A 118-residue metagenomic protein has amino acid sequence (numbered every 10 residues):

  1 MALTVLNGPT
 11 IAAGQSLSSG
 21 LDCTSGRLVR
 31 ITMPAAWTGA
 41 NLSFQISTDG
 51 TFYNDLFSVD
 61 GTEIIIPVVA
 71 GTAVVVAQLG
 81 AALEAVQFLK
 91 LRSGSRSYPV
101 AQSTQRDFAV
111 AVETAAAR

Functional and structural regions predicted by a protein language model:
M1-V5, T114-R118: Viral virion structural and adsorption modules
A2-N7, G50-V59: Surface-exposed loop/edge segments in extracytoplasmic proteins
L3-S18: Short, compositionally biased P/S/T/A/G/V-rich stretches that sit at domain boundaries
G14-T24, G39-N41, F57-A116: Beta-sandwich interaction modules
R27-A35: Hydrophobic beta-strand segments within beta-rich accessory/binding domains
T38-D55: Short, surface-exposed beta-strand/strand-loop-strand elements in extracellular ectodomains
